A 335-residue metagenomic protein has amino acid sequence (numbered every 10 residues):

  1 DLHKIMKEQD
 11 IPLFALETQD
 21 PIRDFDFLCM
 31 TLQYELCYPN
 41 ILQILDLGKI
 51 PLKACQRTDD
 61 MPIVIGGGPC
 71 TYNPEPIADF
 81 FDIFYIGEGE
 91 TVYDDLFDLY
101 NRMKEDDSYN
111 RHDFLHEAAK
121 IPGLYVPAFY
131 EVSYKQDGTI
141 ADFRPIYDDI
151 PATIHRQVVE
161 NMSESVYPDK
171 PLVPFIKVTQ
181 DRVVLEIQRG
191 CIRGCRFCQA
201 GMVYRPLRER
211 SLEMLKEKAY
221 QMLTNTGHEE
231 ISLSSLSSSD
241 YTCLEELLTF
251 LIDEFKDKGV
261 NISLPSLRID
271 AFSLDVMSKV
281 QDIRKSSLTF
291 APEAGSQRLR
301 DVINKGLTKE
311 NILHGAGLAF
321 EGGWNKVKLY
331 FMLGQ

Functional and structural regions predicted by a protein language model:
L2-R144: Glycine-rich beta-alpha loop elements in corrinoid/cobalamin-binding modules across cobalamin-dependent enzymes
F25, P174-F175, C195-V203, A294-R300: Gly-rich Lys/Arg/Thr-decorated short loops/hinges at beta-loop-alpha junctions or inter-strand turns that position
L28, D82, C191, C195 (+2 more regions): Conserved, mostly hydrophobic/aromatic
L36, Q221-Q335: Conserved SAM/AdoMet-binding glycine-rich loop
V64-G67, T71-P74, Y93, V184-C191 (+2 more regions): Structured alpha-helical segments in the cores of large, soluble enzyme domains
P127, S133-V184: N-terminal [4Fe-4S]-dependent radical SAM core
P171-F197, L223, L264: N-terminal pre-triad scaffold of radical SAM enzymes
C198-M214: Iron-sulfur (Fe-S) cluster-binding segments and ferredoxin-like electron-carrier domains, especially [2Fe-2S]
